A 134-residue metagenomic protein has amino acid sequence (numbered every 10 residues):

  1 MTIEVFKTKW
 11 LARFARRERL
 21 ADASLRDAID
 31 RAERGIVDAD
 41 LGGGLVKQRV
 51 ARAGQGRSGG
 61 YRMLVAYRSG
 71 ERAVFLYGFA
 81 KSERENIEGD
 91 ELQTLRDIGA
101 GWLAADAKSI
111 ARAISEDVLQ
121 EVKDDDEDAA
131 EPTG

Functional and structural regions predicted by a protein language model:
M1-L20, A107, R112-G134: Arg/Lys-rich, positively charged N-terminal/basic patches that mediate binding to nucleic acids
E4-A51: N-terminal first-folded block
K7, A21, L25, R57-G60 (+2 more regions): Amphipathic alpha-helical interface surfaces
R13, D27, I36, Q55 (+2 more regions): A broad, structure-centric signal for solvent-exposed, well-ordered loop/edge residues that line or flank functional
F14, R19-D22, K47-V50, T94-L95 (+3 more regions): Localized chelating/binding microdomains that coordinate divalent metal ions or stabilize phosphate-bearing
V37-L41, A51, Q55, D90 (+3 more regions): Alpha-helix boundary/capping detector
D38-F79, E83: Basic/aromatic recognition patch in beta-strand/loop cores that engages polyanionic ligands
A66-E121: Enriched for short, Lys/Arg-rich terminal
